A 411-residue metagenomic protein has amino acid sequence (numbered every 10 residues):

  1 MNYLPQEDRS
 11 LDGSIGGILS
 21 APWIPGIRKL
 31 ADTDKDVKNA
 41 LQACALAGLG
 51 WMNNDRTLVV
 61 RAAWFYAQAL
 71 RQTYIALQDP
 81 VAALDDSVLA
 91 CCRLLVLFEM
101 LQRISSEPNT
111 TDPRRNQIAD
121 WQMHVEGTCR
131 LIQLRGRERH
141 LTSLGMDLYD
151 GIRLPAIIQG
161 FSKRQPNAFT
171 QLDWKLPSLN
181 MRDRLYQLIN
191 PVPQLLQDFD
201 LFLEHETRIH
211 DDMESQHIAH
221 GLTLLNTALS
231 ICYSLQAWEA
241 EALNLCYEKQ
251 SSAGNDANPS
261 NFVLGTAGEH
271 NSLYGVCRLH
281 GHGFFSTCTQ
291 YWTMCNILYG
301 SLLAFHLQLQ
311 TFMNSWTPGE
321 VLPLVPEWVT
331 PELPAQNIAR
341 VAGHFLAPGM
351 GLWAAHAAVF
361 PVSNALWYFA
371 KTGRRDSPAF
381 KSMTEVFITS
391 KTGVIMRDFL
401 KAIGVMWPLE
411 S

Functional and structural regions predicted by a protein language model:
M1-L58, R71, I75-L77: Acidic, Ser/Thr/Pro-rich intrinsically disordered transcriptional activation regions
L4-D12, S105, T111-Q310, V325-Q336: Central/C-terminal regulatory/activation regions of fungal transcription factors
G16, T33-A43, R61-Y66, S87-R93 (+2 more regions): Helix-boundary capping/turn motifs
I18-I27, R56, V60, Q68-A82 (+1 more regions): Fungal-biased detection of long, low-complexity, Ser/Thr- and Lys/Arg-rich intrinsically disordered regions
R28, Q42-D55, Y66-Q117, E126-L134 (+3 more regions): Hydrophobic/aromatic-rich effector regions of fungal transcription factors
W51-N54, Q216-H217, G319-E320: Glycine- and acidic
L58, L84, Q117, H217-H220 (+3 more regions): Residue-level recognition of alpha-helical structural elements
Q102-E107, H140-L144, M350-L352, F399-K401: Acidic, Ser/Thr-rich low-complexity linear motifs
